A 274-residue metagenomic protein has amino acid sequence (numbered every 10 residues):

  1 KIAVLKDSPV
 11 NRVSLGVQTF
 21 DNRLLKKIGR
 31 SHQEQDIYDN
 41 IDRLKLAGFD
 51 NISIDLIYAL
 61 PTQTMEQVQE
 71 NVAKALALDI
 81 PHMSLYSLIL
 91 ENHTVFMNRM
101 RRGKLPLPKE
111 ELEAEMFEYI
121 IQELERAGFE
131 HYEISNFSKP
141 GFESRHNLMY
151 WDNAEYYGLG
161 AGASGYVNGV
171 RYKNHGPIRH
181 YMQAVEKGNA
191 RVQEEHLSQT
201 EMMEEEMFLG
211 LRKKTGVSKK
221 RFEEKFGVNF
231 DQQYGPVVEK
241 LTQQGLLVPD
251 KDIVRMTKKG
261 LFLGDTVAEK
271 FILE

Functional and structural regions predicted by a protein language model:
K1-V228: C-terminal scaffold of the Radical SAM
E118, Q232-G235, D265, E269: Generic detection of well-ordered alpha-helical segments
E201, L211, Y234, V248-P249: A structural signal for short secondary-structure junctions
V228-K240: Short amphipathic alpha-helical interaction segments
T242-D252: A short, conserved structural fragment
I253-T257: Minor-groove-contacting beta-hairpin "wing" of winged helix-turn-helix DNA-binding domains
K259-E274: Short, amphipathic alpha-helical interaction segments positioned at domain boundaries
